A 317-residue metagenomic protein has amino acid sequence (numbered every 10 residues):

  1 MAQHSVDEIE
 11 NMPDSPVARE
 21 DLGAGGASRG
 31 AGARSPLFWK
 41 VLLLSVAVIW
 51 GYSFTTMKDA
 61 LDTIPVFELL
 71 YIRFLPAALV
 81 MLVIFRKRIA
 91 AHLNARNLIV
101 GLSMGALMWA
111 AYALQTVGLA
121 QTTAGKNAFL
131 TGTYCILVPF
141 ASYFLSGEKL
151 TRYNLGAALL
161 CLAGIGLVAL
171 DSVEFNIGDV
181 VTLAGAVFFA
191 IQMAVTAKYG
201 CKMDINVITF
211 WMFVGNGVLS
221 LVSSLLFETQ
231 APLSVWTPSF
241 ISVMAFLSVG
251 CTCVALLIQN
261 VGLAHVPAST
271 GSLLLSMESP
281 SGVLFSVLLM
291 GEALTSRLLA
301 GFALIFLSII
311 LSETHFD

Functional and structural regions predicted by a protein language model:
A2-E68, A106, L114, D171-K198 (+1 more regions): Glycine-/small-residue-enriched transmembrane alpha-helix faces in small-molecule transporters and effluxers
A2-G30, P36, F74, F240 (+1 more regions): C-terminal-most transmembrane helix of multi-pass membrane proteins
P16-V17, M81, L102, L150-A169 (+3 more regions): Hydrophobic transmembrane alpha-helices of multi-pass small-molecule transport proteins
I49, S53-F54, L82-T131, I165-L167 (+1 more regions): Specific transmembrane alpha-helical segments of multi-pass solute transporters/efflux pumps, especially DMT/EamA
Y52, T56-D59, T63, A77-N94 (+5 more regions): Membrane-interface helix-cap regions at the ends of transmembrane helices in multi-pass membrane proteins
T55, F67, A78-M81, V138-P139 (+4 more regions): Transmembrane alpha-helical segments that form core, pore/gating elements of small-molecule transporters/exporters
L70-I72, N127-T133, V195-V218, S248-L288: Helix-helix packing/entry segments at the starts of transmembrane helices
V80-I89, Y134-G156, P280-L299: C-terminal transmembrane-helix exit sites in multi-pass transporters
